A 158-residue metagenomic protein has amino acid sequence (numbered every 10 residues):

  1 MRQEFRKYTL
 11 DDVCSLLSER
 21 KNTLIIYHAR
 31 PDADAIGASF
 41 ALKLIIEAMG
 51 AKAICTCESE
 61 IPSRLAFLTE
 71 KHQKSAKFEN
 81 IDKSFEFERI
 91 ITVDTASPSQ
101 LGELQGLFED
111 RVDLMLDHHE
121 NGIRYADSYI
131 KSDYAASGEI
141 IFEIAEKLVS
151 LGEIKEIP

Functional and structural regions predicted by a protein language model:
M1-P158: Replace "Mg2+/Mn2+-dependent" with "divalent metal-dependent
